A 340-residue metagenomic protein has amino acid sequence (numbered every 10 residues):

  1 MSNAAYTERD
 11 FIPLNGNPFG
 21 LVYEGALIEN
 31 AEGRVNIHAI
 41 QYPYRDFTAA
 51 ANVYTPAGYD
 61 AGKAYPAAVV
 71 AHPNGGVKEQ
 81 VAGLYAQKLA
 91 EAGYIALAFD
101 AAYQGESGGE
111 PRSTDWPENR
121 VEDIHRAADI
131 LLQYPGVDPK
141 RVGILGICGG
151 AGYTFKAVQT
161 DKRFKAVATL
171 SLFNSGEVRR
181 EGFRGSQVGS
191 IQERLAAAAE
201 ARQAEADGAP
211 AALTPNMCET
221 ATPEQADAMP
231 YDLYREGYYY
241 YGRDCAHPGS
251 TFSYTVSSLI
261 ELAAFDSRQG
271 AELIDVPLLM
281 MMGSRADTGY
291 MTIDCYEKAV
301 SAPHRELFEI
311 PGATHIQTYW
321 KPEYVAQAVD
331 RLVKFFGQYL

Functional and structural regions predicted by a protein language model:
P13-K63: N-terminal cap/lid segment of alpha/beta-hydrolase-fold proteins
G62-P73: Short beta-strand element of the alpha/beta-hydrolase
G75-Q87, A101, T292: The serine-hydrolase catalytic nucleophile loop
K88-G108: Conserved alpha/beta-hydrolase
T114-P135: Alpha/beta-hydrolase active-site loop
F155-Y240: Alpha/beta-hydrolase-fold enzymes
I274, M280-M282: Short beta-strand/loop motif that positions the catalytic acidic residue of the alpha/beta-hydrolase fold
A313-A326: Catalytic histidine-centered segment of alpha/beta-hydrolase-like enzymes
